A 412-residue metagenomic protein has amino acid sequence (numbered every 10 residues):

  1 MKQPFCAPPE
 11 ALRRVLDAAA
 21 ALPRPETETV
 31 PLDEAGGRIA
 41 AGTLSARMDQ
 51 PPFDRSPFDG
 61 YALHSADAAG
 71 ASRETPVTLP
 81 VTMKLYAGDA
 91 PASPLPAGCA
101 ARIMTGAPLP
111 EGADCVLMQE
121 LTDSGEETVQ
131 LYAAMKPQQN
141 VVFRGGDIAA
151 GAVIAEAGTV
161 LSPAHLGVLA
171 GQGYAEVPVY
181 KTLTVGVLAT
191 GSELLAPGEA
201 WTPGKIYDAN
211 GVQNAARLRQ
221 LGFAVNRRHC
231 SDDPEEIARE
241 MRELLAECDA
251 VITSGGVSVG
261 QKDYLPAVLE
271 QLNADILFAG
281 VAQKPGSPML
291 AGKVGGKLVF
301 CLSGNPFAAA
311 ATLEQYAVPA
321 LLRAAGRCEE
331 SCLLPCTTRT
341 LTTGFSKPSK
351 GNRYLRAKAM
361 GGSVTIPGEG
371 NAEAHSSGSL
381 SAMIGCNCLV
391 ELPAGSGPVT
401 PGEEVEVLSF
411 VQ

Functional and structural regions predicted by a protein language model:
M1-P9, V177-L302, P306-T312: Helix-rich terminal scaffold detector
K2-C6, A62-R228, E373-A374, L389 (+1 more regions): Short, glycine/charged-enriched hinge/interface segments at domain edges or termini
P4, P8-L12, E28, L32 (+16 more regions): Generic structural signal for well-ordered, non-membrane alpha-helical segments in soluble metabolic enzymes
F5-S72, L161: Intrinsically disordered, low-complexity, positively charged segments
P9, E28-D33, G37, G42 (+3 more regions): Flexible glycine/proline-rich
V15, G60, G151, V187 (+4 more regions): Residue-level signal for inorganic ion chemistry
L16-P23, T43, L109, A152-G158 (+9 more regions): Structural signal for hydrophobic packing residues in well-ordered secondary-structure cores of soluble enzyme domains
T27-L32, F53-L79, G112-E127, R327 (+1 more regions): Short beta-strand/loop turn elements enriched in aromatics
